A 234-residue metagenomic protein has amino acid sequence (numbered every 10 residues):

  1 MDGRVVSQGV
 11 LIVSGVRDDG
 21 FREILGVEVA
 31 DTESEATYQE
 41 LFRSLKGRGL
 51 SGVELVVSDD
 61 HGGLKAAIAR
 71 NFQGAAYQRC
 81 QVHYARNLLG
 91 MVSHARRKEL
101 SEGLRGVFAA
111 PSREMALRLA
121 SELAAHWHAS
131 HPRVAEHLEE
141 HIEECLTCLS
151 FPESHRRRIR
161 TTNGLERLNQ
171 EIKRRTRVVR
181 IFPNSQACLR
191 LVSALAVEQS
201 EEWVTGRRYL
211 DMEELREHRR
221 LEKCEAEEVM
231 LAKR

Functional and structural regions predicted by a protein language model:
M1-S58, G62, A66-A67, N71-G74 (+2 more regions): RNase H-like nuclease fold core
S7-V10, L89-E102: Short, surface-exposed amphipathic charged segments that create phosphate/polyanion-binding patches used for binding
D18, E28-Y38, F42-G49, A69 (+6 more regions): A detector of single, family-specific signature residues that are central to catalytic or substrate-handling motifs
G63-L64, N87, Q170, C188: General alpha-helical segment detector with a strong preference for membrane-spanning helices and helix-boundary regions
G74-G90: Inter-helix linker motif
G106-R234: Acidic/histidine-rich catalytic cores and adjacent linkers of DNA breakage/strand-transfer/modification proteins
